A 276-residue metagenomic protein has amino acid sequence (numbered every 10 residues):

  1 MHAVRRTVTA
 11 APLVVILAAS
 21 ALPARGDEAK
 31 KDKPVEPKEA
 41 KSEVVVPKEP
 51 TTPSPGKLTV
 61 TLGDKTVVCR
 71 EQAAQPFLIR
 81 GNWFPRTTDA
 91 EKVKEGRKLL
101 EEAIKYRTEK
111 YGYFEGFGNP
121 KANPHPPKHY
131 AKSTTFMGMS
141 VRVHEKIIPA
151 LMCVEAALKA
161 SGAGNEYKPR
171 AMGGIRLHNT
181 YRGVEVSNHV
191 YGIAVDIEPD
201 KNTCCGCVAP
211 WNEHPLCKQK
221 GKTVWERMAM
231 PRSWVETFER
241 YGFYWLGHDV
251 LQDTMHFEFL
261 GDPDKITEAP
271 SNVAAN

Functional and structural regions predicted by a protein language model:
M1-G26: Sec-dependent N-terminal signal peptides
A24-P34: Cleaved targeting-peptide boundary
A29, A40-V45, T267, A274: Intrinsically disordered, low-complexity segments enriched in small/polar and acidic residues
K33-A122: N-terminal module-boundary/linker segments of secreted carbohydrate-active enzymes
T88, K92-E95, T135, M139-K146 (+2 more regions): Extracytoplasmic/periplasmic, Sec-exported soluble proteins
E95-K168: Active-site acidic/histidine clusters and adjacent loop/turn architecture that either coordinate catalytic ions
M152-D196, N202-C207: Active-site-adjacent loop/helix surface patches within enzyme catalytic domains that shape the substrate-binding cleft
R182-N276: Catalytic cores and adjacent binding grooves of peptidoglycan-active enzymes
